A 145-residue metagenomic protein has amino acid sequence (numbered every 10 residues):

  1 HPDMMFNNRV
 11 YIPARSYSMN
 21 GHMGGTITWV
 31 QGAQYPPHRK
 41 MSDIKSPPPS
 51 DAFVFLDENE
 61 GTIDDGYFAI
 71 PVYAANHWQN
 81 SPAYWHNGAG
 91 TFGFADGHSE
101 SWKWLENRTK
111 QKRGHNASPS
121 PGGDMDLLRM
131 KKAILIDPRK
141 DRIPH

Functional and structural regions predicted by a protein language model:
H1-H145: Short, well-structured segments within or immediately adjacent to enzyme catalytic domains that line ligand-binding
